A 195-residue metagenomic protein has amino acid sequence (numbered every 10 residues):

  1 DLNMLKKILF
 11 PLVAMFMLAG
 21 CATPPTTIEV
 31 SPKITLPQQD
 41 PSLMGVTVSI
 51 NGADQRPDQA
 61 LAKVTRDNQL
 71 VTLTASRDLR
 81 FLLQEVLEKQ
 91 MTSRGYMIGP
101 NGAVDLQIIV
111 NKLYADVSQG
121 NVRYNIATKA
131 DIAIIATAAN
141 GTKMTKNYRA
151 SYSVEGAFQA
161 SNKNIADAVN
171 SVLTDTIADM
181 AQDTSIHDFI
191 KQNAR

Functional and structural regions predicted by a protein language model:
D1-C21: Sec-dependent bacterial lipoprotein signal peptides
C21-F81, I186-R195: A structural "domain/chain start" motif
A22-S31, R94-T145, S153-Q159: Surface-exposed short loop/turn segments
K63-S76, G141-Q182: Short secondary-structure boundary motifs at beta->alpha junctions and helix caps
L73-A103, I108: Mid-chain, structured segments of secreted extracytoplasmic proteins
V86-M97, D175, D179-D183, H187: Structured segments of extracytoplasmic/periplasmic soluble domains in secreted or envelope-associated proteins
